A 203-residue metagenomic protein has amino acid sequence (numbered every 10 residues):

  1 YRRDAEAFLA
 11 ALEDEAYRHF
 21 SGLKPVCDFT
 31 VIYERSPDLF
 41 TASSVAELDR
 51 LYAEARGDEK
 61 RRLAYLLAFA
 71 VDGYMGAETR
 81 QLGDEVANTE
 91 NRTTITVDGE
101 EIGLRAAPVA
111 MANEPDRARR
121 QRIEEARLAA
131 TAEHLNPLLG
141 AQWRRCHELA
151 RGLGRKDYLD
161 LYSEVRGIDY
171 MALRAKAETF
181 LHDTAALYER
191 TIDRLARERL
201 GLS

Functional and structural regions predicted by a protein language model:
Y1-E133, G140, L159, T179: N-terminal helix-rich structural modules
G83, E90, A129-S203: Contiguous, non-catalytic segments that form substrate-binding/exosite surfaces or channel walls
